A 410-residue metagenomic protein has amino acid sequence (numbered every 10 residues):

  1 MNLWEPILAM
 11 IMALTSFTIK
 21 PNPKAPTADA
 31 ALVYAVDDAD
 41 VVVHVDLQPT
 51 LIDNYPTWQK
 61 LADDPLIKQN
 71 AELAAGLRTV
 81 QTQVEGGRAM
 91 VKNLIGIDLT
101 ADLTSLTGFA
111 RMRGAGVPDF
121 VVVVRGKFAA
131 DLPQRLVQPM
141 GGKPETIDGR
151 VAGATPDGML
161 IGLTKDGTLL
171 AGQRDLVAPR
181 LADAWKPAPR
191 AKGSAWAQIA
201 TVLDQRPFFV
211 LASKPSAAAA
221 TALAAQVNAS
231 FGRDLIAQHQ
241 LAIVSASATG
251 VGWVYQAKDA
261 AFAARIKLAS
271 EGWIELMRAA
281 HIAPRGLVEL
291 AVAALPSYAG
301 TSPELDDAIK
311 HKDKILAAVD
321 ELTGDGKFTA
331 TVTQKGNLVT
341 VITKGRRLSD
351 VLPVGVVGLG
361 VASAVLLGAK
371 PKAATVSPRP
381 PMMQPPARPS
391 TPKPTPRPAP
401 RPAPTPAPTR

Functional and structural regions predicted by a protein language model:
N2-M10: Sec-dependent signal peptide recognition, specifically the positively charged N-region followed immediately by
L14-A154, A197-V227, I274-T329, V351-R410: Structural boundary/hinge residues at secondary-structure and domain interfaces
A25-A28, D37-A39, L163-Q205, G252: Contiguous hydrophobic, core-forming segments of folded domains
A31, L106-R111, D157-T164, Q240-V244: Short, surface-exposed beta-strand/loop micro-motifs that present aromatic residues
A39-V45, F120-V124, H239-A242, T249-Y255 (+3 more regions): One face of beta-strands
D46-Q48, R125-A129, D166-G167, R174-L176 (+2 more regions): Solvent-exposed coil/turn segments that connect beta secondary-structure elements in extracytoplasmic/periplasmic
T155-P187, S247-T249, T331-D350: A short, solvent-exposed beta-edge/loop patch
P187-A248, Y255-K258: Extended amphipathic alpha-helical interaction segments
